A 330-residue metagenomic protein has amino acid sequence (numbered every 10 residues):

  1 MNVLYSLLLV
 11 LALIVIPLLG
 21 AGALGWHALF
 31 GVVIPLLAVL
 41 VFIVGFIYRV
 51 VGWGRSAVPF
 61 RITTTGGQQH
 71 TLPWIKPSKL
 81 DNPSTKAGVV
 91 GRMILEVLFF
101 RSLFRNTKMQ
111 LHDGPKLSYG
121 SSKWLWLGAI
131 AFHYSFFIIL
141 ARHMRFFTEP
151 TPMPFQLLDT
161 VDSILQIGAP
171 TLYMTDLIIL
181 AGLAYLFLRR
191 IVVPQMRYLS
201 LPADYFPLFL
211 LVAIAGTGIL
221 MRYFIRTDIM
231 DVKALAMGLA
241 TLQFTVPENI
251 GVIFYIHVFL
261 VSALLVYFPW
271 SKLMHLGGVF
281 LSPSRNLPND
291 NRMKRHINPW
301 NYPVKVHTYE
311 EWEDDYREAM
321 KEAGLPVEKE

Functional and structural regions predicted by a protein language model:
M1-L8, G22-L40, P77-A87, G120-Y134 (+2 more regions): Membrane-entry segments of alpha-helical transmembrane domains in multi-pass membrane proteins
N2-G66, M237-I256: Long, highly hydrophobic alpha-helical transmembrane signal-anchor segments
V10-P17, K86-S118, S122: Long, hydrophobic/aromatic-enriched structural stretches that serve as scaffold segments
G31-L40, T64-T71, G114, S118 (+2 more regions): Charged, low-complexity, helix/coiled-coil-prone segments
I34-L98, D290-K294: Membrane-interface amphipathic/juxtamembrane segments adjacent to transmembrane helices
L103-L242, V246-V252, I256, V266-N291 (+2 more regions): Long, contiguous internal "core" modules enriched in hydrophobic/ aromatic residues
